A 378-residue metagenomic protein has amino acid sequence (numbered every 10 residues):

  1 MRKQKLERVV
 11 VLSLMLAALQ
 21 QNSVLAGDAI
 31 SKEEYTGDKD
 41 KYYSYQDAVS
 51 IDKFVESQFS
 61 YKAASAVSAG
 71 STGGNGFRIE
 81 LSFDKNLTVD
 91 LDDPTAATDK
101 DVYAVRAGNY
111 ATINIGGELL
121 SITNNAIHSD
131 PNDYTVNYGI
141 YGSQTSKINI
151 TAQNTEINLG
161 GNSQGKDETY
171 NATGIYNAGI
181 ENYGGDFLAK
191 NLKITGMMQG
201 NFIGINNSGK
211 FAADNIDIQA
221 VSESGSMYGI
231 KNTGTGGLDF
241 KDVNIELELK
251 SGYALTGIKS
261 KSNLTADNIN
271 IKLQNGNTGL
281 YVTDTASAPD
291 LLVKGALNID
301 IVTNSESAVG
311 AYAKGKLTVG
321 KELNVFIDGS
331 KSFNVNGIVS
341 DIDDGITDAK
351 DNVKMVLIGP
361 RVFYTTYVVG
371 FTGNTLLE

Functional and structural regions predicted by a protein language model:
M1-A26: Gram-negative bacterial Sec-dependent N-terminal signal peptides
D28-M227, K231-N277, Y281-E378: Surface-exposed loop/turn motifs in large extracellular/passenger domains
